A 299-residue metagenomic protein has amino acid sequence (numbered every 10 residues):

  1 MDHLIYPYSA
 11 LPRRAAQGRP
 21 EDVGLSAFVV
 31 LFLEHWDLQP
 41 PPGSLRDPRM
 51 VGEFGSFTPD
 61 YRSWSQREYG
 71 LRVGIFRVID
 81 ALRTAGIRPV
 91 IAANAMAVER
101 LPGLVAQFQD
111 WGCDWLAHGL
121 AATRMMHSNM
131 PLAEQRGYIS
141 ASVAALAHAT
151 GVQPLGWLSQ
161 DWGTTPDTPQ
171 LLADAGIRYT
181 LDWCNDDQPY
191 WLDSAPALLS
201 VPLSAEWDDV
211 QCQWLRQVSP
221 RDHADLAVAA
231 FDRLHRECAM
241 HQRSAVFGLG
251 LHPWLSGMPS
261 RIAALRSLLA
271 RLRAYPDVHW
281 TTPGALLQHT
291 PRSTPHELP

Functional and structural regions predicted by a protein language model:
D2-G156, D161-L199, D225-L249, L255-P299: Catalytic alpha-helical scaffold of carbohydrate-active enzymes acting on polysaccharides/glycoconjugates
P202-R233: A conserved mid-domain beta-alpha-beta active-site/ligand-binding segment of alpha/beta enzyme cores
